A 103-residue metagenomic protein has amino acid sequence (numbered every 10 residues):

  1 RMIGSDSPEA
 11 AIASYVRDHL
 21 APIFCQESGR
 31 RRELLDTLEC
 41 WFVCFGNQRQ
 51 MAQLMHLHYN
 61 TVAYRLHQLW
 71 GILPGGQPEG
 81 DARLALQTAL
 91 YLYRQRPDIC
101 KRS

Functional and structural regions predicted by a protein language model:
R1-S103: Cytosolic nucleotide-utilizing catalytic cores of signal-transduction proteins
